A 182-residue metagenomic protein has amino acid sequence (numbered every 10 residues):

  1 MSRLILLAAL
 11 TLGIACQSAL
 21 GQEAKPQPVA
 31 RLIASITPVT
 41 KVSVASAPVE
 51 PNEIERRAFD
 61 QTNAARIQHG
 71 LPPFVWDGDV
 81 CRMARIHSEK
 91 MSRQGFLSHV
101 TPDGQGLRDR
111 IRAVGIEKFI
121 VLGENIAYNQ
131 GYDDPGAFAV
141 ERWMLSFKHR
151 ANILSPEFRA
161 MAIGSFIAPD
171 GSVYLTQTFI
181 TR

Functional and structural regions predicted by a protein language model:
I5-A15: Bacterial N-terminal signal peptides
Q17-G21: Sec/Tat signal peptide C-region and signal peptidase I cleavage site
E23, P28, G78-D133, I153: Short, surface-exposed glycine/acidic/tryptophan-bearing loops
P28, S35-Q94: A short alpha-helix/helix-coil micro-patch that ends at or immediately precedes a cysteine
T37-P38, R93-G95, R112, T178-R182: Short alpha-helix boundary/capping motifs
S46, Q68-R82, G95-G104, R150-P156 (+1 more regions): Surface-exposed patches in mature extracellular/periplasmic domains of secreted proteins
L107-T181: A well-ordered secondary-structure block
